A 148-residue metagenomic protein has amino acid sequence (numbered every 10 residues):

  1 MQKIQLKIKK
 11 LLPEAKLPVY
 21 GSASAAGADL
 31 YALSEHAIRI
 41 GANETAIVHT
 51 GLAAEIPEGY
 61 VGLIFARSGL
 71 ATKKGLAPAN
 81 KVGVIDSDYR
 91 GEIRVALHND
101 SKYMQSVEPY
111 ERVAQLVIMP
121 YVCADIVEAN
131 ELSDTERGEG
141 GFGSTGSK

Functional and structural regions predicted by a protein language model:
M1-K148: DUTPase catalytic domain/fold
